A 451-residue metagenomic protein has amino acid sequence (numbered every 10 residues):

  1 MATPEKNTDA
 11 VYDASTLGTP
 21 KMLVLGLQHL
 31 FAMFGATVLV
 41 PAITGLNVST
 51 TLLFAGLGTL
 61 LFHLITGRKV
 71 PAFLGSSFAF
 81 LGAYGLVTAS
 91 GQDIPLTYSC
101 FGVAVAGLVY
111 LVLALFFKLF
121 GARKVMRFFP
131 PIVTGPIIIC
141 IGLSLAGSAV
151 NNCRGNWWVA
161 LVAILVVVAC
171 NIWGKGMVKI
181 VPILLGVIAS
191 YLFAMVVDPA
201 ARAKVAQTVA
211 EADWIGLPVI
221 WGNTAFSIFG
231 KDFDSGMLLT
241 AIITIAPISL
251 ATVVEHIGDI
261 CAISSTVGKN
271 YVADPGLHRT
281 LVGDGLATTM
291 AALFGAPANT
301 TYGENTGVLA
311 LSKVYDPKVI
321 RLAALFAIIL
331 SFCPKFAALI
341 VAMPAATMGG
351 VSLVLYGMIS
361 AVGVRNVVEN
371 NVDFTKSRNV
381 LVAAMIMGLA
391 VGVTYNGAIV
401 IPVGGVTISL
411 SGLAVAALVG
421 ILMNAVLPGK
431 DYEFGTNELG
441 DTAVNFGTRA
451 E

Functional and structural regions predicted by a protein language model:
M1-A72, A79-D93: N-terminal signal-anchor module of multipass membrane proteins
M1-V24, R202-G230, S265-K269, V426-E451: Intrinsically disordered, low-complexity non-transmembrane regions of multi-pass membrane transporters
A2-N7, F34-T37, L165-C170, V181 (+3 more regions): Juxtamembrane interface elements at the cytosolic ends of transmembrane helices in multi-pass membrane proteins
K6, V11-P20, G45-H63, T244-P317 (+1 more regions): Membrane-embedded helical hairpins/re-entrant loop segments and their flanking transmembrane helices within multi-pass
M33, S190-A292, A296: Membrane-embedded hairpin module used as a gating/binding unit in multi-pass transport and secretion proteins
V38-I43, F73-L86, G258-V267, N299-L311 (+2 more regions): Re-entrant/interfacial helical elements at transmembrane boundaries that shape and gate the permeation pathway
G85-G91, N171, N305-I320, F326-S331: Interfacial segments of multi-pass membrane proteins
P95-A201, A324-T436: Membrane-embedded alpha-helical modules
